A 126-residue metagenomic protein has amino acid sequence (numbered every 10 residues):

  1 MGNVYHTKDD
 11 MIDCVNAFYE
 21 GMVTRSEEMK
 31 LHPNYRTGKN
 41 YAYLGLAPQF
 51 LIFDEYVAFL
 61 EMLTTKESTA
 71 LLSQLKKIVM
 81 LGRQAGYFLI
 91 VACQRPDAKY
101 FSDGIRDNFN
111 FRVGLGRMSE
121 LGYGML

Functional and structural regions predicted by a protein language model:
M1-L31, Q49-F50, V57-E120: P-loop NTPase catalytic phosphate-binding loop
P33-N40: Conserved RecA-like ASCE ATPase "motif II neighborhood" in helicase/translocase motors
N40-Q49: Short basic/glycine-enriched coil/helix segment immediately N-terminal to the Walker B
L121-L126: Short, charged, surface-exposed secondary-structure boundary motifs
